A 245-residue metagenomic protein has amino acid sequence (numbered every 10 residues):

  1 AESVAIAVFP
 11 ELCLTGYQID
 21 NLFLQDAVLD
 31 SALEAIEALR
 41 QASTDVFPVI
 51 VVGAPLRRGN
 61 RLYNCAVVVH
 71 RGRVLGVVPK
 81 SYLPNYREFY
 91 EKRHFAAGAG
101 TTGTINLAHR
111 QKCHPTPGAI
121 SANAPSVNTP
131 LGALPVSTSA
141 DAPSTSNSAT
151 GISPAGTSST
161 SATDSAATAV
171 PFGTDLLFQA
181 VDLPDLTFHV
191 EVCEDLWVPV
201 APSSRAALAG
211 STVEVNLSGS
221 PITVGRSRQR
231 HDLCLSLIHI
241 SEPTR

Functional and structural regions predicted by a protein language model:
A1-S241, R245: Enzyme catalytic cores with a strong preference for nitrogen-chemistry domains
